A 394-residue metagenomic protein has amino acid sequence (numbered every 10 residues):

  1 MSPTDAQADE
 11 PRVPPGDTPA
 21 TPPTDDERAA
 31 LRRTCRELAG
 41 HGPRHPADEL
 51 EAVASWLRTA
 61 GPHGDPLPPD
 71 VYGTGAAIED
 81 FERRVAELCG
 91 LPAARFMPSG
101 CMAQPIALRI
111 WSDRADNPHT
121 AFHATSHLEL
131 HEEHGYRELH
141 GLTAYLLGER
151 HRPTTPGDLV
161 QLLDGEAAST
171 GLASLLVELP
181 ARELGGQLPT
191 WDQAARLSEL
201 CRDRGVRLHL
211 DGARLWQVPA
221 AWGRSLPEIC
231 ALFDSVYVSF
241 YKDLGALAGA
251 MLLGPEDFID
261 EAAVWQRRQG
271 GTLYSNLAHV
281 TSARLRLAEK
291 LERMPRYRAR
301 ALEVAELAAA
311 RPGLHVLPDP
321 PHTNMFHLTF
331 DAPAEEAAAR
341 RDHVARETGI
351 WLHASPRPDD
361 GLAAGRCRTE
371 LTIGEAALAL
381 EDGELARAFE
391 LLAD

Functional and structural regions predicted by a protein language model:
P14-P22, A115, G313-D394: Conserved C-terminal alpha-helix-loop-beta "cap" of PLP-dependent enzymes that closes/shapes the active-site mouth
A30-C35, G40-S99, D113, H123-L130 (+2 more regions): Conserved N-terminal alpha-helix of the aminotransferase class I/II PLP-enzyme fold
A93-S112, L147-E149, L179: Conserved core of the PLP fold type I
L139-R196, A379: PLP-dependent aminotransferase-class I/II
T143-A144, L208-H209, V316, L352: Hydrophobic beta-strand scaffold residues
E183, A231-G313, L317-T323, T329-F330: Active-site C-terminal subdomain of aminotransferase-like
L188-P219: Catalytic PLP-binding core of fold-type I/II PLP enzymes
